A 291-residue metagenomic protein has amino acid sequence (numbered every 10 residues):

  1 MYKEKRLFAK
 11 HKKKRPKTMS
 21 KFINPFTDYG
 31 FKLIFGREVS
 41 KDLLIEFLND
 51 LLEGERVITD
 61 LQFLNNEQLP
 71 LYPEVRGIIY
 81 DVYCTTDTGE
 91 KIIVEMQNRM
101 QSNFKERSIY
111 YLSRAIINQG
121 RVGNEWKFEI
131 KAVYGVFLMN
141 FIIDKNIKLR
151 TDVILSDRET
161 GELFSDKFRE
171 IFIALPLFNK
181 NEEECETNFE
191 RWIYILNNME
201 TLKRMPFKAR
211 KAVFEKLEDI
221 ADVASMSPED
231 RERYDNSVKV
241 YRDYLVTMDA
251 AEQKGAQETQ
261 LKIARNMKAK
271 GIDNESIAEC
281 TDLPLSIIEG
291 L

Functional and structural regions predicted by a protein language model:
Y2-I171, N179-N181, A250: Accessory alpha/beta interaction modules
Y2-S20, I92-Q97, Y194-L291: Short, charged alpha-helical interaction segments and adjacent helix-coil junctions
N24, D28, K41-I45, K105 (+5 more regions): Alpha-helix initiation and N-capping motif
E38, L51, P176, L196-M199 (+1 more regions): Generic structural signal for hydrophobic core residues of well-folded globular domains
Y111, L149-S156, E186-I193, N236-V238: Short intrinsically disordered coil segments
D166, E170-V213: An acidic, glycine-/histidine-flanked metal-binding catalytic module
